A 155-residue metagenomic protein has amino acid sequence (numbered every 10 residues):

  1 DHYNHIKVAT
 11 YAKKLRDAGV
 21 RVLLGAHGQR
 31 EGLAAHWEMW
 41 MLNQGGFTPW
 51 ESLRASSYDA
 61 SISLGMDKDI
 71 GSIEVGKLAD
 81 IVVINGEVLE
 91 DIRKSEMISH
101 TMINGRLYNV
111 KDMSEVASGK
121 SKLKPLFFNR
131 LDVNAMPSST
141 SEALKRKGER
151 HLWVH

Functional and structural regions predicted by a protein language model:
D1-G45, K111, A117-H155: Active-site neighborhoods of metal-dependent hydrolases
D1-H2, A60-I62: Short, flexible loop segments at the rims of nucleotide/cofactor-binding pockets, characterized by
I6, L33, T48-L53, I62-I98: Acidic, glycine-enriched loop/beta-strand segments at the rims of small-molecule binding/catalytic pockets
E51-Y58, L131-D132: Short, basic/aromatic beta-hairpin or loop at an interaction surface
G71-V75, D112, R130: Juxtamembrane/interface motifs at transmembrane-helix termini
T101: Short aromatic-centered micro-motifs
